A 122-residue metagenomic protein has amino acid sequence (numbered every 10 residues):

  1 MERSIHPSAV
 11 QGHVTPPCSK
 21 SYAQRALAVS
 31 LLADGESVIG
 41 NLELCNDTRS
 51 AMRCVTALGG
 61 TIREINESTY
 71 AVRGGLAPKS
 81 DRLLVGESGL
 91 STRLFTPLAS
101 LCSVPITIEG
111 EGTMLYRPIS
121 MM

Functional and structural regions predicted by a protein language model:
M1-M122: Short, structured segments at the rim of ligand-binding sites
